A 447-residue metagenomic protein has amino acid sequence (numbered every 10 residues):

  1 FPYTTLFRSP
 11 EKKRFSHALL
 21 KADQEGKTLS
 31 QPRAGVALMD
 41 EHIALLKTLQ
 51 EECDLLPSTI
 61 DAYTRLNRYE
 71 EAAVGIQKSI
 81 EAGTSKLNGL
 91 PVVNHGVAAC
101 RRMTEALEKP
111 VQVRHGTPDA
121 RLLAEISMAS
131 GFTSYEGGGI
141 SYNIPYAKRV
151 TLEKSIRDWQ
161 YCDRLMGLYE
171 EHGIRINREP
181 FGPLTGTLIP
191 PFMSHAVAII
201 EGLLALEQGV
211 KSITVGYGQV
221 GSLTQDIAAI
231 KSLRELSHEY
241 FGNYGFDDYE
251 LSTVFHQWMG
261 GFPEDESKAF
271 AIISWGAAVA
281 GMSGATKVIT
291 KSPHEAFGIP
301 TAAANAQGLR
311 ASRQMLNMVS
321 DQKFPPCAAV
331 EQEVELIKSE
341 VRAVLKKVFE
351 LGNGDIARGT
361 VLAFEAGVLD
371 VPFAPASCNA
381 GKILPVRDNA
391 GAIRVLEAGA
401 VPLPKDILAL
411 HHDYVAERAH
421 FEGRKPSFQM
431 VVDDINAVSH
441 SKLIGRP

Functional and structural regions predicted by a protein language model:
P2-L6: Short, small-residue-biased leader/transition segments that mark boundaries at the very start of proteins
F7, R14, G35, Y63 (+2 more regions): N-terminal intrinsically disordered, cationic/polar leader segments that include organellar targeting peptides
P10, K21-P32, E108: A short, charged/proline- and glycine-enriched loop that marks the coil->beta-strand transition at the N-terminal
R14-L19, A296, A304-P447: Catalytic-core signal marking the mid-to-C-terminal active-site face
A34-V36, A98-A311: Helix-rich catalytic cores of soluble enzyme domains
I43-F132: An N-terminal, globular interaction/scaffold subdomain
L55, G173, Y244-S252, V288 (+1 more regions): Flexible, glycine/charged-enriched surface loops at secondary-structure junctions
P57-N88, G139-V150, G218-I227, S292-A303 (+3 more regions): Glycine-rich, proline-tolerant flexible connector loops at the mouths of alpha/beta enzymes
